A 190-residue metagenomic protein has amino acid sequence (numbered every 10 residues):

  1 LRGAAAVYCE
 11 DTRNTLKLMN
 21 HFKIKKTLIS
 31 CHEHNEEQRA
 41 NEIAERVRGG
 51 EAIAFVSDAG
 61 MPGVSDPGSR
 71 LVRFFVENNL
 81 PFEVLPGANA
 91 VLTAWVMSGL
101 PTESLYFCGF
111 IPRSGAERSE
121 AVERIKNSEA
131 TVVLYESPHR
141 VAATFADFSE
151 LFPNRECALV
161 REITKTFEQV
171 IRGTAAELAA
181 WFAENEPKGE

Functional and structural regions predicted by a protein language model:
R2-L85, T93: Class I S-adenosyl-L-methionine
K25-E33, F82-E83, E103-G109, N154-V160: Short hydrophobic/aromatic-enriched beta-strand-loop microsegments
K25-K26, E45-V47, V72-R73, S98-E103 (+2 more regions): Short, hinge-like loop/turn segments at secondary-structure boundaries
H34-Q38, R113-G115, K165-T166: A short acidic, often aromatic-flanked loop/helix-cap motif at beta-alpha or helix-coil junctions that lines enzyme
N41, D66, A94-V96, R118-E120 (+2 more regions): Short, well-ordered secondary-structure micro-motifs
E51-A52, T131, Y135-E190: A contiguous loop/helix-start segment that scaffolds small-molecule binding in enzyme catalytic cores
M61, S65, A88, I111 (+3 more regions): Conserved phosphate/pyrophosphate-binding and hydrolysis machinery centered on Walker-type P-loop NTPases, extending
R70-S128: Class I SAM-dependent methyltransferase SAM-binding "motif I" and its flanking Rossmann-like core
